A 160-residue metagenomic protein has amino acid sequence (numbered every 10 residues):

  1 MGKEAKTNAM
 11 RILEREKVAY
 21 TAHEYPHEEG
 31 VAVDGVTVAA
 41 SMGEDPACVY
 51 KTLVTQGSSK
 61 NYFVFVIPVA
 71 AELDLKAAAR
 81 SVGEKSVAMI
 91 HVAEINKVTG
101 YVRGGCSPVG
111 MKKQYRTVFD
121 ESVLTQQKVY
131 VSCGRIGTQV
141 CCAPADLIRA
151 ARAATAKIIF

Functional and structural regions predicted by a protein language model:
M1-F160: Extended, low-hydrophobicity, polar/charged segments
